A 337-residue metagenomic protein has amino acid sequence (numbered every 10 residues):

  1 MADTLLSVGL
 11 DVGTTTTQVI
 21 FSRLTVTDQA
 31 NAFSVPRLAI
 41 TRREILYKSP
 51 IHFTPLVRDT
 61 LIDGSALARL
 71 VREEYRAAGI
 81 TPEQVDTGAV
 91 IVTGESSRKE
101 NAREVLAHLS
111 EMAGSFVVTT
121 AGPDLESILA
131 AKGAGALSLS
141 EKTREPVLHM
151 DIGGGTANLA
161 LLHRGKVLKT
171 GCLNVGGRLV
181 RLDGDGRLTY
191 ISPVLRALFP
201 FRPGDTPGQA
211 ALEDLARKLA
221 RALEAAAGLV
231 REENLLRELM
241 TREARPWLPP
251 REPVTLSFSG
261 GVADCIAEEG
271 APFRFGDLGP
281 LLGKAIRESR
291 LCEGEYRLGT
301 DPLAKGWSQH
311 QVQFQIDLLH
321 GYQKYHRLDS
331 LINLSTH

Functional and structural regions predicted by a protein language model:
M1-A2, S115-V147, E238, E243-R245 (+1 more regions): Conserved phosphate-binding catalytic cores of ATP/NTP-utilizing and phosphoryl-transfer enzymes
M1-A32, P36, S138-L173, I266: Gly/Thr-rich phosphate-binding beta-strand-loop-beta motif of the actin/hexokinase/Hsp70
L5, Q84, G122, S138 (+4 more regions): Non-transmembrane, aqueous-exposed alpha-helical and coiled segments at domain scale
G13-T16, I91-R103, D124-S127, D151-N158 (+2 more regions): Gly/Ser/Thr-rich loops at beta-strand to alpha-helix junctions that form or flank small-molecule/cofactor-binding
F21, L46-R72, L179-H337: Helical "lid/coupling" subdomains associated with nucleotide-phosphate turnover
A32, K132, T156, H163-F199: Catalytic or ion-translocation cores adjacent to nucleophile or general acid/base/metal-coordination motifs in diverse
L56, Y75-H108, T255-A271: Short beta-strand-loop/turn "lid" adjacent to the catalytic site in phosphate-handling enzymes
G94-L129, F275-L282: Glycine-rich phosphate-binding loop and adjoining helix at the ATP-binding site of ATP-dependent phosphoryl-transfer
